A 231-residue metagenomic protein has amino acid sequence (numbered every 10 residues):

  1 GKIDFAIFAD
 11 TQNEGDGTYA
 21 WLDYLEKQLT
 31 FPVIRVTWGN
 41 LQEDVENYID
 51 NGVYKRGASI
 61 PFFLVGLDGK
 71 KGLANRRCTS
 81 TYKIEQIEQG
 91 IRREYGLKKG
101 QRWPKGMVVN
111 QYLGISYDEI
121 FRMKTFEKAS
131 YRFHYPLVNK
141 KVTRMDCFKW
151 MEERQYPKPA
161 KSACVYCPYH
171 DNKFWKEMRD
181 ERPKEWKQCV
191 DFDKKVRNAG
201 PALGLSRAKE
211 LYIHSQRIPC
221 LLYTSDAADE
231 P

Functional and structural regions predicted by a protein language model:
G1-R154: ATP-dependent adenylation/nucleotidyltransferase module used to activate substrates
D10, C220-Y223: N-terminal targeting/docking segments
P32, E94, K98, K158 (+2 more regions): Short secondary-structure junctions and interdomain/linker hinges
T81, C167-H170, Y223: General secretory precursor processing signal
R92, S116, Y156, Y169-N172 (+2 more regions): Residue-level marker of positions within ordered structural domains that often coincide with functionally constrained
F148-Q188: Mid-to-C-terminal catalytic subdomains of enzymes that bind/position adenosyl phosphate moieties or nucleic-acid
M178-C220: Accessory, usually C-terminal, subdomains that scaffold auxiliary metal cofactors
Y223-P231: Single conserved hydrophobic/aromatic residue that forms the stacking wall/gate of nucleotide- or nucleobase-binding
